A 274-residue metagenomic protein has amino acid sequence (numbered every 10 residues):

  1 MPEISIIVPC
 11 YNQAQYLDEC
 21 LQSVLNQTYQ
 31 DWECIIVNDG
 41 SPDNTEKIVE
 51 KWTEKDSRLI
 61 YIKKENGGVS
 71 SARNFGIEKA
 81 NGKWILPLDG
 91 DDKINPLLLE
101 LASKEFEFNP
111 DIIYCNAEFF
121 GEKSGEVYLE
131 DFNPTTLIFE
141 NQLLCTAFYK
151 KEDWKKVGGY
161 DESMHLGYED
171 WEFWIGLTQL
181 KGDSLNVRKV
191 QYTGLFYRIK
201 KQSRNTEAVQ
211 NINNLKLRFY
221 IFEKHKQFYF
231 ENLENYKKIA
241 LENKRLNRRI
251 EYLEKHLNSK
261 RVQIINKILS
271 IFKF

Functional and structural regions predicted by a protein language model:
M1-N214: Nucleotide-sugar donor-binding/catalytic module of glycosyltransferases that assemble extracellular/cell-envelope
N213-F274: Boundary detector for helix-to-coil junctions that initiate low-complexity/charged tails
